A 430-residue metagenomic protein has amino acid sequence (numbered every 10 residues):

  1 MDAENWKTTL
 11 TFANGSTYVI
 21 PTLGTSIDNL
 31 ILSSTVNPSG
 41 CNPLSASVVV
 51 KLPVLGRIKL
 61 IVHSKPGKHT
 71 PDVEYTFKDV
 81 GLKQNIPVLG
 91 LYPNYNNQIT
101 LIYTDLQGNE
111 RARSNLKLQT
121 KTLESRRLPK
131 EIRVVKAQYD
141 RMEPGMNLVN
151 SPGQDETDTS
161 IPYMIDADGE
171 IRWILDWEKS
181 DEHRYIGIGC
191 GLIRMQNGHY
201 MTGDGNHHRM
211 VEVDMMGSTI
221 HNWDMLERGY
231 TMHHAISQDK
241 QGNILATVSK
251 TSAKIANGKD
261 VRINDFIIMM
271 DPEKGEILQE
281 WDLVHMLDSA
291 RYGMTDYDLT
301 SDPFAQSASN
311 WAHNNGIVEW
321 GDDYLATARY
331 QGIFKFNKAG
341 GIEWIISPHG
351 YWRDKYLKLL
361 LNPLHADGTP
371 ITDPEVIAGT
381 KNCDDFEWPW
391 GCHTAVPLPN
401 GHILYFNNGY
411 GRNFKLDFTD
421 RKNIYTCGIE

Functional and structural regions predicted by a protein language model:
M1, G67-H69, T369: Alpha-helix capping and helix-coil boundary motifs
D2, T11, I31-S33: Compositionally biased amphipathic helical and low-complexity segments enriched in hydrophobic
D2-A3, V88-N96: Surface-exposed, short loops/turns at beta-strand junctions within beta-sandwich domains
A3-E4, G24: Low-complexity, intrinsically disordered regions enriched in charged/polar residues
W6-T17: A eukaryote-biased signal for short, well-structured alpha-helical docking elements
G15-Y18, G24-I58, V62-K65, G81-N85 (+2 more regions): Histidine-/acidic-rich catalytic cores in large beta-rich domains
T70-V80: Solvent-exposed serine/threonine-rich low-complexity stretches and specific carbohydrate-binding patches
